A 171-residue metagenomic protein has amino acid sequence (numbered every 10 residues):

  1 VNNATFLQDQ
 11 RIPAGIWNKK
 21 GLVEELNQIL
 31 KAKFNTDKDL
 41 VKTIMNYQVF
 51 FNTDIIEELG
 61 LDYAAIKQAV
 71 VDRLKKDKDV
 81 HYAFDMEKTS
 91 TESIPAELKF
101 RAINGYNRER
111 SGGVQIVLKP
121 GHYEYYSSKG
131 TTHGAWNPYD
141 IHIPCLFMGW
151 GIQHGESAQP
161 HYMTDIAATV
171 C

Functional and structural regions predicted by a protein language model:
V1, I116, C145-F147, I166-C171: Beta-strand elements within well-structured catalytic alpha/beta cores of enzymes that handle phosphate/sulfate esters
N2-H122: Secreted, luminal/periplasmic, and some membrane-associated catalytic domains that remodel anionic oxygen-ester
I12-I16, W136, I166-A167: Alpha-helix boundary/interfacial micro-motifs
G15, I55, G130, H154-G155: Residue-level detector of alpha-helix boundaries and kinks
G60-A65, S157-T164: Soluble non-cytosolic domains of exported or imported proteins
R110-S111, V117-I152, Y162: C-terminal, low-complexity/hydrophilic appendages and adjacent surface loops of extracellular/periplasmic anionic
